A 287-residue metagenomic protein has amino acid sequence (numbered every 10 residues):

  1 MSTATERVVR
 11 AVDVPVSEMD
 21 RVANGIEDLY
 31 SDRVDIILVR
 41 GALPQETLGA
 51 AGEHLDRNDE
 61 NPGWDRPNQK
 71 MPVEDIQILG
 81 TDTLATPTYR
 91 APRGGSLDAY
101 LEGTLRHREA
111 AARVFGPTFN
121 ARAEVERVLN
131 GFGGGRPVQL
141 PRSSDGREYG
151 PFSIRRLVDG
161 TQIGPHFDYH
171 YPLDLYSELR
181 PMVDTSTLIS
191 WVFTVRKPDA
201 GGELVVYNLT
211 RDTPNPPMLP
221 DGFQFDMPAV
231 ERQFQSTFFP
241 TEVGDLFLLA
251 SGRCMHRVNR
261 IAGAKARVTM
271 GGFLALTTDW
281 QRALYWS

Functional and structural regions predicted by a protein language model:
M1-E27, R156-H170, Q235-L248, G252-C254: Generic detector of solvent-exposed, compositionally biased contiguous segments
M1-N120: N-terminal auxiliary "cap/dimerization" subdomain that precedes the catalytic jelly-roll/cupin core of mononuclear
G25-I26, Q139-R142, V258: Catalytic micro-motifs at enzyme active sites that drive phosphoryl/nucleotidyl and oxygen chemistry
V34-I36, Y149-P151, S186-V192, G201 (+1 more regions): Extracellular structured ligand-interaction cores
L43, R155-V158, Y169, F193-K197 (+4 more regions): Short, flexible loop/turn elements at secondary-structure junctions
R90-D159, Y176, V183: Signature of the catalytic double-stranded beta-helix
D159-F238, L284: Catalytic core of non-heme Fe(II) oxygenases with the double-stranded beta-helix
N208, P217-S287: Catalytic core of Fe(II)/2-oxoglutarate
